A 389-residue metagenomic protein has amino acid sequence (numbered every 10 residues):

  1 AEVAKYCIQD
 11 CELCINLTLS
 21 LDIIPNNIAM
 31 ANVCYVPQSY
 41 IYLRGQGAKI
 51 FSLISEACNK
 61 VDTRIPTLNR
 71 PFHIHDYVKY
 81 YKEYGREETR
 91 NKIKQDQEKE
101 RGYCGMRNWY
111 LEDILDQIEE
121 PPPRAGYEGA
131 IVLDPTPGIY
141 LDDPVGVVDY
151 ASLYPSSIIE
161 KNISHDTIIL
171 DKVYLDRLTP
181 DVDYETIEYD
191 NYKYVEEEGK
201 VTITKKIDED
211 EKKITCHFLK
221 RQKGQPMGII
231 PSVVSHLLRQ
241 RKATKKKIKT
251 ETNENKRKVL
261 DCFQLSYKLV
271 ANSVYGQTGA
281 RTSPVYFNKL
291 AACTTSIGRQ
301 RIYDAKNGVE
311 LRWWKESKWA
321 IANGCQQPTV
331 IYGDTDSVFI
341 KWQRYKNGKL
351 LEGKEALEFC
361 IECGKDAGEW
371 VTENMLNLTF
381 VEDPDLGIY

Functional and structural regions predicted by a protein language model:
A1, A320-A322, K346-L350: A compositional/structural signature marking long, glycine- and acidic/polar-rich segments with frequent tryptophans
E2-N162, D171, K256-G308, Y332 (+1 more regions): Common nucleic-acid-contacting/processivity interface regions adjacent to the catalytic cores of nucleic-acid enzymes
L19, N307-E310, W314, T372 (+1 more regions): A general structural signal for alpha-helical elements within enzymatic catalytic domains
D22-Q38, T167, W314-D334, F380-I388: Short, glycine/acidic-rich hinge or "gate" loops at secondary-structure transitions that mediate conformational
Y103-T136, L141-D142, G146-L153, D210-T244 (+4 more regions): Extended, compositionally biased low-complexity polar/Lys-Gly-rich tracts and adjacent boundary/linker regions are
D143-P144, Y150-Q326: Helical catalytic core of nucleic-acid polymerases
P328, F339-Y389: C-terminal polymerase-core module
